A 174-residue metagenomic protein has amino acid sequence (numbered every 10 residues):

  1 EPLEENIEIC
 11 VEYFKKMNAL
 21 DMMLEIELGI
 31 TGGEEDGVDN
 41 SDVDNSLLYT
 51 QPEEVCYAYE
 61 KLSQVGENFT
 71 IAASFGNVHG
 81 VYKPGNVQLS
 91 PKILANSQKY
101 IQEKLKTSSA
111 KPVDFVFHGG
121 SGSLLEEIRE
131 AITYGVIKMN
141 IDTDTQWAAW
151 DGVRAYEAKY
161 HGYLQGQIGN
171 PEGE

Functional and structural regions predicted by a protein language model:
E1-K111, L125-E130, Y134: Alpha/beta enzyme core
E4-E5, A148-V153: Short, charged, surface-exposed secondary-structure boundary motifs
Q102-S109, G119, R154-A158, G162: Amphipathic, soluble alpha/beta structural segments
P112-S123: Glycine-rich beta-to-alpha transition loops that act as phosphate-gripper elements at the mouths of alpha/beta enzyme
R129, R154-Y156, G169: Glycine-/charge-enriched secondary-structure boundary and capping motifs
T143-D144: Short secondary-structure boundary segments
A158-E174: Extended, intrinsically disordered, low-complexity segments
